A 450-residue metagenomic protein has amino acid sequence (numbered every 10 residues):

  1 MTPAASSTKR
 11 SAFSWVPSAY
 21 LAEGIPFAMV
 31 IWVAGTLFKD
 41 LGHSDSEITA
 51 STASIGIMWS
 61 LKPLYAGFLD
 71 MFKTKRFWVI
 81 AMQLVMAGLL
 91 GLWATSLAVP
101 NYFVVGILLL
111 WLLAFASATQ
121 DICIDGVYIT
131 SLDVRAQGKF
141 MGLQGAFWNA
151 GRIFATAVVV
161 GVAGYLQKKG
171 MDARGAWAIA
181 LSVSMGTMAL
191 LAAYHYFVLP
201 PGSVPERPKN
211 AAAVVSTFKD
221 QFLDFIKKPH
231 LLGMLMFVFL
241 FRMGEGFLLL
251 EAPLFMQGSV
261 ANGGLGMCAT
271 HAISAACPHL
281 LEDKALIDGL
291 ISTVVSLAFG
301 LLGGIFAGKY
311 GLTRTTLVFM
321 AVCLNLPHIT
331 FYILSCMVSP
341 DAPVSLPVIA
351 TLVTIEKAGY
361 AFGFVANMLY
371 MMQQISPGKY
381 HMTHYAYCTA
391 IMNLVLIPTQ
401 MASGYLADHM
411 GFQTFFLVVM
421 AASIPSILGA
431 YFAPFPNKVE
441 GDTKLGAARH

Functional and structural regions predicted by a protein language model:
T2-R10, G202-M234, N262, G266-I273 (+1 more regions): Juxtamembrane intracellular "pre-TM" segments in multi-pass secondary transporters
P3-W59, L232-F237, F241-G266, M368: Helix-loop boundary and gating motifs at the non-cytosolic
A34, A118-L132, F362-S376: Intracellular juxtamembrane helix-capping segments at the cytosolic ends of symmetry-related transmembrane helices
I57-K62, P278-H279, K284-K309, C323-F331 (+1 more regions): Transmembrane alpha-helices of Major Facilitator/SLC transporters
W59-K62, M141-G164, T389-Q400: Glycine-rich segments within core transmembrane alpha-helices of 12-TM secondary carriers
S60-T74, A298-L317, A407-D408: Helix-to-loop junctions at the C-terminal end of transmembrane segments in multipass secondary transporters
I80, L84-N101, A321-P343: C-terminal ends and interior cores of transmembrane alpha-helices in multi-pass membrane transporters/permeases
M185-P205, G429-P434: C-terminal membrane-cytosol helix-exit motif in multi-pass small-molecule transporters
